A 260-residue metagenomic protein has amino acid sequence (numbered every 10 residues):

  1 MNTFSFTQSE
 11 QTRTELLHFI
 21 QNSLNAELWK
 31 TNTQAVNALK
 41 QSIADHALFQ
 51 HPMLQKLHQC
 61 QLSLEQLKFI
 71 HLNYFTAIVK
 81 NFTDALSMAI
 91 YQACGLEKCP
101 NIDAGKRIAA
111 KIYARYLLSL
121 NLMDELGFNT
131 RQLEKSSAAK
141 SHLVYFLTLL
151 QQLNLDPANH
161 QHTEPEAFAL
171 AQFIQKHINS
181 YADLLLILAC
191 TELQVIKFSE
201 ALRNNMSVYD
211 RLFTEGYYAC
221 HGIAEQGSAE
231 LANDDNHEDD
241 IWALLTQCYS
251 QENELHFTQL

Functional and structural regions predicted by a protein language model:
N2-L260: Non-heme di-metal
